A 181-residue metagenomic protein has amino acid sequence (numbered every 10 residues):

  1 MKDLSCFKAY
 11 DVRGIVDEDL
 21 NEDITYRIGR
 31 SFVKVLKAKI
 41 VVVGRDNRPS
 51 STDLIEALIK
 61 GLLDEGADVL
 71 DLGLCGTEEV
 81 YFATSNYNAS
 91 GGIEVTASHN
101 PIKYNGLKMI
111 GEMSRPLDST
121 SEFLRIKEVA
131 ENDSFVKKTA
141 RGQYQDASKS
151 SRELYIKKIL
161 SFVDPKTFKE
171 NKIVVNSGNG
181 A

Functional and structural regions predicted by a protein language model:
M1-K60, D64-G66, Y144-I173, S177: An N-terminal, well-structured beta->alpha segment
K2-R13, G73-V80, N105-I110, V136-T139: Short charge-dense sequence patches
R13-V16, L36, V80-N86, M113-D118 (+2 more regions): Short, mixed-charge, low-aromatic patches
N21, G76, D118-S119: Helix N-cap and loop-to-helix transition residues
V33-M113: Ferredoxin-reductase
N105-A181: Gly/Ser/Thr-enriched, mixed-charge loops and adjacent short helices that form phosphate/oxyanion-binding elements
